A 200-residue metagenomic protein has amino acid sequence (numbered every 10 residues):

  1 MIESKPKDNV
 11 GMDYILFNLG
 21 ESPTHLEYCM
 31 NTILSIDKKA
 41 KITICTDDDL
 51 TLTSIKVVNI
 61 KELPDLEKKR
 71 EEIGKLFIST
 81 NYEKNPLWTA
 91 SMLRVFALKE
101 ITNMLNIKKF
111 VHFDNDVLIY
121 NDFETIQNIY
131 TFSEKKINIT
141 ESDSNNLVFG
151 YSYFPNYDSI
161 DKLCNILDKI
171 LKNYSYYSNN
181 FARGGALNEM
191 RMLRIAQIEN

Functional and structural regions predicted by a protein language model:
M1-T80, N103, N156-D158, K162: N-terminal anchoring/stem segment of glycosyltransferases
S22-P23, W88-M92, A186: A conditional alpha-helix N-cap/helix-loop micro-motif detector
L26, T53-I55, N121-T125, I195: A short acidic (Asp/Glu
I36-A40, E100-V111, T131-S133, P155-I160 (+1 more regions): Secondary-structure boundary elements
N81-L87: Surface-exposed cleft-lining segments at the edges of enzyme active sites
A90-N138: GT-A fold catalytic core of metal-dependent nucleotide-sugar glycosyltransferases, centered on the diacidic
K136-N156: Short beta-strand-to-loop element that shapes/binds the nucleotide-sugar donor at the catalytic cleft/hinge
D161-N200: Catalytic core and acceptor-binding pocket of nucleotide-sugar-dependent glycosyltransferases
